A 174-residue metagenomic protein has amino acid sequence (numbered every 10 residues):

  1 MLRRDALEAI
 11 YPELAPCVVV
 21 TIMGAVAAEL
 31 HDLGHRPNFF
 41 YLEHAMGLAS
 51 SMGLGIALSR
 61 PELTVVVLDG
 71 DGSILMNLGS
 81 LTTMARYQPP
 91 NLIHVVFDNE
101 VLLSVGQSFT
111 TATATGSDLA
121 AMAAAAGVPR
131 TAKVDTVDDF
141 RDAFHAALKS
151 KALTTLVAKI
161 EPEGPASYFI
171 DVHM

Functional and structural regions predicted by a protein language model:
M1-V19: A short, flexible N-terminal coil/short beta segment enriched in small residues
R3-E8, D32-M174: Thiamine diphosphate
P16-H35: Acidic-glycine-rich active-site phosphate/pyrophosphate-binding loop
